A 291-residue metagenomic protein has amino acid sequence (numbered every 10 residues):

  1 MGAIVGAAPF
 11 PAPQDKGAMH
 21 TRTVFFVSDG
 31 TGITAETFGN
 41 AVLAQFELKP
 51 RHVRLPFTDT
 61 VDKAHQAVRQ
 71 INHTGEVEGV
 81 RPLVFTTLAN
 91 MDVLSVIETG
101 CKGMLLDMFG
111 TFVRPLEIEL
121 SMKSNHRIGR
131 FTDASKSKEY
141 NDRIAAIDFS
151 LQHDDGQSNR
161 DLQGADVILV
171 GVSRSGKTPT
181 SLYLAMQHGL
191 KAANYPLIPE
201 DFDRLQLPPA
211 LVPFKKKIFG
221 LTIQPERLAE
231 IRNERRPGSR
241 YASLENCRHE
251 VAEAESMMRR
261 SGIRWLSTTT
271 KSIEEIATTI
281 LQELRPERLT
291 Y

Functional and structural regions predicted by a protein language model:
G17-F38: N-terminal accessory targeting/assembly segments
V27-G30, T58, T86-N90, T270: Structural motif
R54-N72, P82-L88: Metallocofactor- and cofactor-centric catalytic cores in central/energy metabolism, strongly enriched
L105-D155: Hydrophobic alpha-helical segments and helix pairs
F131, F214-H249: A glycine- and Lys/Arg-enriched "phosphate-lid" helix/loop adjacent to the NTP-binding pocket of small-molecule kinases
D142-K191: Internal active-site segments that recognize and position negatively charged phosphoryl groups and nucleotide moieties
S150-Q157, E234, Y241-I276: Small-molecule kinase domains that catalyze NTP-dependent phosphoryl transfer to phosphate-bearing small molecules
A192-D203: Short beta-strand-centered segment that lines the nucleotide-binding/catalytic pocket of NTP-utilizing
